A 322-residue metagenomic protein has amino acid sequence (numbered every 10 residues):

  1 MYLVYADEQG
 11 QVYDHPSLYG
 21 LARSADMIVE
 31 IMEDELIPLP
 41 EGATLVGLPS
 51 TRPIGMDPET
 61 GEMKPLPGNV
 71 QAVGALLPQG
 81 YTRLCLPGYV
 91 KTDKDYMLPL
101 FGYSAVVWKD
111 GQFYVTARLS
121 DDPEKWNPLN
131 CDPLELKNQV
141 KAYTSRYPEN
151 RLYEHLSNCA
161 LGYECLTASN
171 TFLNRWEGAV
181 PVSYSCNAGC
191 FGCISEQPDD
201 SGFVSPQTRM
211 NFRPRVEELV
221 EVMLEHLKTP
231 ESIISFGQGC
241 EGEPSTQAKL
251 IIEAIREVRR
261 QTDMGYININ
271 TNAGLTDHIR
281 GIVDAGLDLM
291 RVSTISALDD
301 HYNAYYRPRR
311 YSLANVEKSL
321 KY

Functional and structural regions predicted by a protein language model:
M1-D93: Short Lys/Arg-enriched alpha/beta "domain-start" segment
M1-Y2, V12-H15, G111-D121, N272-G274: Short, well-ordered strand-loop elements centered on a beta-strand within folded domains, enriched for acidic residues
G74, P78-T92, L100, D284-S296 (+1 more regions): A glycine-rich, aromatic-flanked flexible loop/lid motif
Y96, L100-V180, Q197-P206: N-terminal [4Fe-4S]-dependent radical SAM core
E177, P198-V220, H226-I251, R259-H278 (+1 more regions): Core AdoMet radical
P181-D199: Local cysteine-cluster metal-coordination motifs and their immediate loop/turn environment, predominantly Fe-S cluster
A254-V258, L320-Y322: Hydrophobic positions in alpha-helices of CheY-like receiver
